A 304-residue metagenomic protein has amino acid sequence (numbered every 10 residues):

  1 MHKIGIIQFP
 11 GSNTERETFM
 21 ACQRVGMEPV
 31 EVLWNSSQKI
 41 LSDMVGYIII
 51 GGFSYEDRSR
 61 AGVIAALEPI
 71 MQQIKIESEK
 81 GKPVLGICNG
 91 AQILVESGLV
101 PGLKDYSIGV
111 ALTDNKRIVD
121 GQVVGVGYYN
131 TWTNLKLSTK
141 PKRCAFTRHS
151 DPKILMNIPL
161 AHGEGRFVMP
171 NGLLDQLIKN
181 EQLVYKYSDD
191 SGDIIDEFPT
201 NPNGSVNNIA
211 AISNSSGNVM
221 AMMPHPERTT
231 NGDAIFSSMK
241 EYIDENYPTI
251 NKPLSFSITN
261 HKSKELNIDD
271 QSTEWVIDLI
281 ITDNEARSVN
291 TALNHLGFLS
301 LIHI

Functional and structural regions predicted by a protein language model:
M1-P101, I118-Y129, S191, T200 (+2 more regions): N-terminal beta1-alpha1 cap of cysteine-dependent amidohydrolase-like domains
S36-S37, K75-I76, V110-I268: Amide-donor transfer/coupling interface in amidating biosynthetic enzymes
Q92-E96, G102-L103, R143-C144, R166-M169: Short, well-ordered, mixed-charge alpha-helical segments that flank or form enzyme active sites
P101-L112: A short alpha->loop->secondary-structure connector
P226-R228, D278-I281: A generic structural motif
N267-I280: Short glycine-/aliphatic-rich beta-strand segments at the starts of folded cytosolic domains
I281-L299: Short amphipathic alpha-helix segments
I302-I304: Conserved small/polar residues in nucleotide/adenosyl-binding loops
